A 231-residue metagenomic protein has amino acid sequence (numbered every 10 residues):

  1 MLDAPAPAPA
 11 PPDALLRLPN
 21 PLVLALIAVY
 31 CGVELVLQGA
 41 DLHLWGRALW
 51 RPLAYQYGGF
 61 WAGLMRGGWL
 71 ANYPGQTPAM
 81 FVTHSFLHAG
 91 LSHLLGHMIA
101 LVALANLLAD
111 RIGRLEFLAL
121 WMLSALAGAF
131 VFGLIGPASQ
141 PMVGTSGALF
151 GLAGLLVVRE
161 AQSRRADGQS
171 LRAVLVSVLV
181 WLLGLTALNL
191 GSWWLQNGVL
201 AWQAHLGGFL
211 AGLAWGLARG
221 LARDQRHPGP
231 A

Functional and structural regions predicted by a protein language model:
L2-A231: A detector for small-residue-rich transmembrane helices and their helix-helix packing motifs
